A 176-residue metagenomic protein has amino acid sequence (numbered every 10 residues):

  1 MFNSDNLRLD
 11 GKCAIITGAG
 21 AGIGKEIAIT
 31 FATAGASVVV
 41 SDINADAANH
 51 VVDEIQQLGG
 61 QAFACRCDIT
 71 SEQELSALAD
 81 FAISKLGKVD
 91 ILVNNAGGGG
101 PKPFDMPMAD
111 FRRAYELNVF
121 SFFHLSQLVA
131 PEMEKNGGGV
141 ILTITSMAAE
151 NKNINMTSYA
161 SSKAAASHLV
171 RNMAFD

Functional and structural regions predicted by a protein language model:
R8-S37: Canonical Rossmann dinucleotide-binding motif of NAD(H)/NADP(H)-dependent dehydrogenases/reductases, specifically
N95-G100: Conserved NAD(P)H cofactor-binding loop of Rossmann-fold oxidoreductase domains
K102-Y115: Substrate-binding pocket helix/loop in short-chain dehydrogenase/reductase
S126, S162: Active-site helix of classical SDR
P131, F175-D176: Alpha-helical segment proximal to the catalytic Tyr-Lys
S146: Residue(s) in the substrate-gating loop at a strand-loop-helix junction that position the organic substrate next
N151-T157: Active-site loop immediately N-terminal to the catalytic Tyr-X3-Lys motif of short-chain dehydrogenase/reductase
